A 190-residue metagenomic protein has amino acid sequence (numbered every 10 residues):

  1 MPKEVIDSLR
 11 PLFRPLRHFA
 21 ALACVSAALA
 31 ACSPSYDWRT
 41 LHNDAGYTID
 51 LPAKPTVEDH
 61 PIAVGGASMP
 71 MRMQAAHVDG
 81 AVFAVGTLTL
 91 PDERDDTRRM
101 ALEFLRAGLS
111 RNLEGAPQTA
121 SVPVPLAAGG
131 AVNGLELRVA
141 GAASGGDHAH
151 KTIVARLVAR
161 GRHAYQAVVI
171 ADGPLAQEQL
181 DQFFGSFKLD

Functional and structural regions predicted by a protein language model:
P2-C24: Bacterial N-terminal signal peptides that target proteins for export
A28-A31: C-terminal motif of bacterial Sec signal peptides marking the signal peptidase cleavage site
S33-S35: Bacterial signal peptide processing site
D37-D50, P174: Short aromatic-glycine motifs in intrinsically disordered, low-complexity regions
D44-P61, D190: Proline-anchored loop/turn motifs at beta-strand termini and strand-loop-strand connectors
P55, M100-L113, G161-D190: Surface-exposed amphipathic alpha-helical segments
T56-D96: Secretory pathway targeting signatures of secreted, lumenal, and periplasmic proteins
T56-M73, R106-A159: Signature of long, low-cysteine stretches enriched in small and polar/charged residues
